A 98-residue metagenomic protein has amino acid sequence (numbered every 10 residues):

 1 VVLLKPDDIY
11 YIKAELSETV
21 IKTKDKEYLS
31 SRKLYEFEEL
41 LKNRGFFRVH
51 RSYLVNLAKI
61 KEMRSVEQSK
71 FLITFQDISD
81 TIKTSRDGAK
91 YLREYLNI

Functional and structural regions predicted by a protein language model:
V1-T81: Conserved binding/recognition cores within well-folded domains
R86, K90-I98: Eukaryotic intrinsically disordered, low-complexity regulatory linkers and tails enriched in Ser/Thr/Pro
